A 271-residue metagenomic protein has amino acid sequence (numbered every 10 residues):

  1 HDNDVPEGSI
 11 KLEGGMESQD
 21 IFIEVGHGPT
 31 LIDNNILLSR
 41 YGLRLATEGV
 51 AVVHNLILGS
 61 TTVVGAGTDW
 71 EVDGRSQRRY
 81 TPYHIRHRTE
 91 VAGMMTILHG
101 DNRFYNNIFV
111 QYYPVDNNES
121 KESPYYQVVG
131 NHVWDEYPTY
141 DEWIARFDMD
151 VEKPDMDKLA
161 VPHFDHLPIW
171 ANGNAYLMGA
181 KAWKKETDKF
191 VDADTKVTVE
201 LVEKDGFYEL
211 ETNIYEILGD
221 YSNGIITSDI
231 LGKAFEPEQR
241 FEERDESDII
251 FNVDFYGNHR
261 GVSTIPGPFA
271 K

Functional and structural regions predicted by a protein language model:
H1-G224: Glycine- and acidic/polar-rich repeat regions and solenoidal domains
Y221-V262: Active-site and glycan-interaction determinants of carbohydrate-active enzymes
V262-K271: Short, surface-exposed, low-complexity cationic segments
